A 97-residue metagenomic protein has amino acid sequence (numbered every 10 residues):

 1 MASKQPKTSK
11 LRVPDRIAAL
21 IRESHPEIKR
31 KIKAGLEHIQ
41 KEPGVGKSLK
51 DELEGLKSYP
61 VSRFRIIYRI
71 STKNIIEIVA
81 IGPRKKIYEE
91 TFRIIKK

Functional and structural regions predicted by a protein language model:
M1-R30: Arg/Lys-rich, positively charged N-terminal/basic patches that mediate binding to nucleic acids
S3-K4, T8-K10, R69-K97: Enriched for short, Lys/Arg-rich terminal
D15-R16, K31, G44, D51: Short, conserved clusters of charged catalytic residues that mark active-site and nucleotide-handling motifs
A19, H38, P83-K86: Active-site micro-motifs of SAM-dependent methyltransferase domains
R22, K33, E89: A short local structural element in Rossmann-fold oxidoreductases
G35-P43: Short proline/glycine- and basic residue-enriched helix-capping loop/turn segments at helix->loop/beta transitions
G44-K86: Basic/aromatic recognition patch in beta-strand/loop cores that engages polyanionic ligands
